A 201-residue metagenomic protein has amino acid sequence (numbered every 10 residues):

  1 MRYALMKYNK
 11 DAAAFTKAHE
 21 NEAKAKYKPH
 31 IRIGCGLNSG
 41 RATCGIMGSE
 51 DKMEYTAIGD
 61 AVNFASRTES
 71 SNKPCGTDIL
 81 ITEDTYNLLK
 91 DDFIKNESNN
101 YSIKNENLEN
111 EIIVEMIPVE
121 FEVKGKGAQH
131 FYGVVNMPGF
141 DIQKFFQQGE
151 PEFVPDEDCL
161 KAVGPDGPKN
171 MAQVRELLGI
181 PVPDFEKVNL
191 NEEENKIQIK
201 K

Functional and structural regions predicted by a protein language model:
M1-C35, S39, D60-K73, L108-I113 (+1 more regions): Alpha-helical scaffold within the catalytic cores of cyclic-nucleotide enzymes
Y8-A18, I46, K90, Q143-K144: Intrinsically disordered, low-complexity regions enriched in proline, serine, glycine and charged residues
R32, R41-C44, E50-M53, S71-K201: Intrinsically disordered, glycine/charged-rich C-terminal tails and inter-domain linkers that flank nucleotidyl cyclase
D51-G59, N63: Short, contiguous acidic/charged loop-to-helix segments that flank catalytic cores in large enzymes
